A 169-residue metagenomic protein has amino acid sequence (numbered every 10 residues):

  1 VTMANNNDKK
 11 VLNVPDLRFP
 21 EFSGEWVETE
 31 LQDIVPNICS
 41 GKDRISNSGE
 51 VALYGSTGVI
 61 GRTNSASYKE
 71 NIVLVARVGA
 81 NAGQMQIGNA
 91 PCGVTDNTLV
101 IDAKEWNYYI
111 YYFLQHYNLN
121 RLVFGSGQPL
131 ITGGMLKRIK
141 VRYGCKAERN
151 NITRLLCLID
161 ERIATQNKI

Functional and structural regions predicted by a protein language model:
V1, D8-N13, F19, S23-V27 (+1 more regions): Amphipathic alpha-helical segments
M3, L31, V123-G127: Basic chromatin DNA-binding modules
V11-P15, V27, V94, T132-M135: N-terminal alpha-helical segment
V14-S56: Non-catalytic DNA-recognition/assembly elements of restriction-modification systems
N37, H116, L155-L158: Residues within well-ordered alpha-helical secondary structure of globular protein domains
G55-Q115, L119, F124-G127, I131-L136: A short beta-sheet element
